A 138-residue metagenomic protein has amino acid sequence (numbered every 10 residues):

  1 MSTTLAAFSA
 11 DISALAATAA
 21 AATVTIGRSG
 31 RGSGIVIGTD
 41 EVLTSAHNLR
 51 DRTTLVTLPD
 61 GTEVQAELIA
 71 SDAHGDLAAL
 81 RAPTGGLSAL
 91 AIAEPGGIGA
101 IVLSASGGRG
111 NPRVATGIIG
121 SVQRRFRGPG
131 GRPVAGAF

Functional and structural regions predicted by a protein language model:
M1-A7: A short acidic, glycine-rich active-site loop that binds or catalyzes chemistry on phosphate/adenosine moieties
S2, S29-R31, G38-L77, A82-G85: Catalytic-histidine neighborhood of serine endopeptidases, predominantly the chymotrypsin-like S1/PA family
A7-L15, A19-T39, S45, T62-Q65 (+2 more regions): A conserved glycine-rich beta-strand in the N-terminal activation segment of trypsin-fold
A14-L15, E67-I69, R81-N111: Active-site substrate-binding loop(s) of clan PA
A20-A22, A78-A91, P112-F138: Active-site region of chymotrypsin-like
A22-T23, V42-S45, G96-G108, I118-S121: Active-site-proximal beta-strands of protease catalytic cores
T25, L55-T57, L103: Residue-level detector of beta-strand face positions
